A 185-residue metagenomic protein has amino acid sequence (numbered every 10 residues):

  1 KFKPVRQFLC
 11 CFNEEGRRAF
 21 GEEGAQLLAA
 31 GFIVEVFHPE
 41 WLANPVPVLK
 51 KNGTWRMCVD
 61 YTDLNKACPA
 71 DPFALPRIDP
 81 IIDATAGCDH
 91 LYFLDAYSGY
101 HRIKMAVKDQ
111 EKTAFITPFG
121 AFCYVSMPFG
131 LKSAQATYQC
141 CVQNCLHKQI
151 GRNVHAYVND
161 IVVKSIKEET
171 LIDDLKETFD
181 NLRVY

Functional and structural regions predicted by a protein language model:
K1-Y185: Retroelement reverse transcriptase polymerase core
